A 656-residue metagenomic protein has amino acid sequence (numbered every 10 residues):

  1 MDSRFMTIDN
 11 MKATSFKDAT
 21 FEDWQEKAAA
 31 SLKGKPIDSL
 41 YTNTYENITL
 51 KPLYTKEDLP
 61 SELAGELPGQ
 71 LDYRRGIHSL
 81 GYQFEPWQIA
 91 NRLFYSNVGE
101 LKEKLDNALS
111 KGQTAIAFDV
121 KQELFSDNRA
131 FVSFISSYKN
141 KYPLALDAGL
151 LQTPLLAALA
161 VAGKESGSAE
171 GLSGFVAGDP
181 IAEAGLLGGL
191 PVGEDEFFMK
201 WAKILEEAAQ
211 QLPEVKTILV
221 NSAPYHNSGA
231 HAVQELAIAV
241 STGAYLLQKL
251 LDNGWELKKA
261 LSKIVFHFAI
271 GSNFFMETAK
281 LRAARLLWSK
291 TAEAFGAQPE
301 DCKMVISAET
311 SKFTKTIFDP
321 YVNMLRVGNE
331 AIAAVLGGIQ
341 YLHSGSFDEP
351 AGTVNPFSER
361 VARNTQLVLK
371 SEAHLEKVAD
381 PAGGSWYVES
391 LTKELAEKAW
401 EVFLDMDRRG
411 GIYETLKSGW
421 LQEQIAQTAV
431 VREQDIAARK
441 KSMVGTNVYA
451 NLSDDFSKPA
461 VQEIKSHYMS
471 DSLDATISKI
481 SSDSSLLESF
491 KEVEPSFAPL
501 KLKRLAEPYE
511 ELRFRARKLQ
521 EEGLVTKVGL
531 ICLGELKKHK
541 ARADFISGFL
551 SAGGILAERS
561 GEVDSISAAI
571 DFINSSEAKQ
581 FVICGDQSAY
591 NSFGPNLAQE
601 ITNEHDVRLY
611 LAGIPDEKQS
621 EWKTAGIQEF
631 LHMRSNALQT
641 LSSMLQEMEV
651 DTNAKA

Functional and structural regions predicted by a protein language model:
D2-N273, V305, Y341, G345 (+15 more regions): Catalytic alpha/beta active-site cores
T7-I8, N140, K263-H267, I306-T310 (+5 more regions): Short acidic (Asp/Glu) and glycine-rich catalytic loops that position anionic groups and cofactors
Y41, N364, K370-G383, Y387-K527 (+3 more regions): Catalytic-core signal marking the mid-to-C-terminal active-site face
N47, G112, W288, G337 (+3 more regions): Conserved, mostly hydrophobic/aromatic
E214-L247, G328-F403: Mobile "lid/hinge" segments at catalytic clefts and subdomain interfaces of large enzymes
A230-L236, G271-A283, S311-M324, G352-A362 (+5 more regions): Short glycine/threonine-rich loop-to-helix capping motif typified by GTGT followed within a few residues by an Asp-Pro
G243, H267-A362: Glycine-rich anion/phosphate-binding loop at the beta-strand->alpha-helix junction
N253-K258, A292-P299, E376-D380, F403 (+1 more regions): Inter-helical turn/loop segments and adjacent helix faces that build the functional surface of alpha-helical bundle
